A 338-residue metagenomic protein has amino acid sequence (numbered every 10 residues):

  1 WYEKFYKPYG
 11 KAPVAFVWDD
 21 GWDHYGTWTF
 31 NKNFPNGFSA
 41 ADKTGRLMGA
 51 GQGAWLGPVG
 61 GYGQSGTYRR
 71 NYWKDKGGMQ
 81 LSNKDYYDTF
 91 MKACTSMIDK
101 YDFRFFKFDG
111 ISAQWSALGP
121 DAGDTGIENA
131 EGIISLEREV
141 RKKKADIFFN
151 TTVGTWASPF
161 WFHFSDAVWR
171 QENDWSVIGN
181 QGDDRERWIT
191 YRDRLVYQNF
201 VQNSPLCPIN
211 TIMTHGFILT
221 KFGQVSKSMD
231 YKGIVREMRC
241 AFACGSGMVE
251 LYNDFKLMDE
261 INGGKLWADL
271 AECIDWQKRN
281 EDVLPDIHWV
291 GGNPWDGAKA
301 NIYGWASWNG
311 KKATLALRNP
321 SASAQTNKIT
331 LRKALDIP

Functional and structural regions predicted by a protein language model:
W1, T89-K92, E272, W276-R279: A non-catalytic, amphipathic alpha-helix used as a structural packing/dimerization or gating element in enzyme scaffolds
W1-G10: Carbohydrate-recognition beta-sandwich/jelly-roll modules in extracellular/periplasmic carbohydrate-active proteins
Y6, S96, Y303-W305: Short, flexible, glycine/charge-rich loop motifs used to bind or transfer phosphoryl groups or to couple energy/partner
A12-L219: Aromatic- and carboxylate-enriched substrate-binding clefts and catalytic-loop regions of carbohydrate-active enzymes
I133-P338: Active-site-proximal substrate-binding groove within the catalytic cores of carbohydrate-active enzymes
